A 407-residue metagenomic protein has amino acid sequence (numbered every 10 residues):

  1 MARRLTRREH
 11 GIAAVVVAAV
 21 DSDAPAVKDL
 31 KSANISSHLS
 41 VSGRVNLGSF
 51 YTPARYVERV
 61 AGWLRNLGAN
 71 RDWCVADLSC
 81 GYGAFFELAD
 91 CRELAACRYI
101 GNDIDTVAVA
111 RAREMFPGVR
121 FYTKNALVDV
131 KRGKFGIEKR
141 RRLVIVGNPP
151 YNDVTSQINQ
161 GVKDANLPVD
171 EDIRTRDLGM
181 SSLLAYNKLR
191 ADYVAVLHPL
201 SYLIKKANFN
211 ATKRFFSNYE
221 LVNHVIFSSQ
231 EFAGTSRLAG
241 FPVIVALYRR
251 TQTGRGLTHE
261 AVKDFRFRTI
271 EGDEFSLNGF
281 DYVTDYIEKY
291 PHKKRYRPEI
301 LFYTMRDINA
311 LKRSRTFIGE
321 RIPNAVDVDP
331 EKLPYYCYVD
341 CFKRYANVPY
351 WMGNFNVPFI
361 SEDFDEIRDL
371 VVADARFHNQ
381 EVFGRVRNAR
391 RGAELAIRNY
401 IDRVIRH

Functional and structural regions predicted by a protein language model:
M1-M115, N125, V130, V371 (+1 more regions): Class I S-adenosyl-L-methionine
F86, N152-S156, Y202-A207, R255-G256: Short catalytic/ligand-binding loop motif for oxyanion handling, primarily in non-cytosolic enzymes, centered on
V128-R141: Short amphipathic alpha-helix with an adjacent loop that forms part of the alpha/beta core around
V144-S156, A185-Y186, V194-A195: Internal, well-ordered alpha/beta segment that forms a basic, Gly-enriched binding/recognition surface
N152-T175: Mobile active-site "lid"/loop adjacent to the S-adenosyl-L-methionine
I173-F232, A246: Conserved Class I SAM-dependent methyltransferase catalytic core
A239-R297: Flexible, glycine-/basic-rich loop-and-beta segments that form/coincide with the SAM-dependent methyltransferase
E299-H407: C-terminal target-recognition/interaction regions appended to catalytic cores
